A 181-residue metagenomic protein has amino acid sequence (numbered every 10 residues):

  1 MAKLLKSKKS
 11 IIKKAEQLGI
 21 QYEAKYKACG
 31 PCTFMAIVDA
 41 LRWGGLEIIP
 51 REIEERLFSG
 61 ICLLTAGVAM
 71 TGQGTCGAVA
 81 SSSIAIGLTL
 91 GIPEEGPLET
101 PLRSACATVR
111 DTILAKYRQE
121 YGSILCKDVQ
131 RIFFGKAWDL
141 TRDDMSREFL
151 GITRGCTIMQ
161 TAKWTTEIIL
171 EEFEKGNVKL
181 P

Functional and structural regions predicted by a protein language model:
M1-C29: Polybasic, low-complexity association/targeting segments
L4-K8, P50, I158: Intrinsic-disorder-associated interaction segments
K6-K9, E55-F58, K136: Active-site-adjacent bridging/hinge elements
K9-I20, F58, D111-L114, R118 (+1 more regions): Generic detector of well-ordered alpha-helical segments enriched in charged/polar residues, highlighting helical
I12-L18, G60-V68, R142: Glycine/charged-rich beta-loop-alpha catalytic/anionic-binding loops adjacent to active sites
K25-L90: Small-residue-enriched, tightly packed secondary-structure blocks
G30-A40, S82-T89, L98-P181: Amphipathic alpha-helical interface segments
P93-E94: Active-site-proximal mixed secondary-structure blocks
